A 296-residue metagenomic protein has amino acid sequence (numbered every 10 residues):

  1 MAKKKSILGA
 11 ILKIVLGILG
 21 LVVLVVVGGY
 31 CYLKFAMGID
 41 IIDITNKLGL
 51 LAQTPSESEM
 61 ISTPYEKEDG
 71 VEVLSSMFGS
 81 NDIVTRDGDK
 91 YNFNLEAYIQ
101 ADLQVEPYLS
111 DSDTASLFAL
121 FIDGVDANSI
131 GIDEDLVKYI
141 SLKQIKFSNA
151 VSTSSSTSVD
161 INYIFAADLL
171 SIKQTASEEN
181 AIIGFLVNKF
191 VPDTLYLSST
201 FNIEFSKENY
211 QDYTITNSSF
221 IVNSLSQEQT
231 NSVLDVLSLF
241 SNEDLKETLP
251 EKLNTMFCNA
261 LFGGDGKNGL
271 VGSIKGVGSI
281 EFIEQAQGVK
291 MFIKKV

Functional and structural regions predicted by a protein language model:
A2-G17, V22-V296: Extracellular/lumenal and peripheral-membrane lipid-interaction modules
